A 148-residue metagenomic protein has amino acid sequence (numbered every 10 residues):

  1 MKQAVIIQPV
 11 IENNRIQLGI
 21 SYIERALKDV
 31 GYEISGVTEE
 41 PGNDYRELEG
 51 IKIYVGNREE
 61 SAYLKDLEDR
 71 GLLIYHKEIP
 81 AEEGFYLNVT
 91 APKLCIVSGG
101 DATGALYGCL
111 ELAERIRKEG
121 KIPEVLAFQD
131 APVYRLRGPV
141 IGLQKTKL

Functional and structural regions predicted by a protein language model:
M1-K2, N43-G50, V89-A91: Flexible, charged surface loops at secondary-structure boundaries
K2-A4, V10-R15, G19-Y22, A26 (+1 more regions): Feature activates predominantly on carbohydrate-active enzymes
G19-E40: N-terminal segment of the mature soluble domain
G31, S35-G36, V55, K121-E124: Secreted/periplasmic carbohydrate-active enzymes, especially glycoside hydrolases
G36-I74: Short, well-ordered secondary-structure micro-motifs within conserved domains or adaptor modules
